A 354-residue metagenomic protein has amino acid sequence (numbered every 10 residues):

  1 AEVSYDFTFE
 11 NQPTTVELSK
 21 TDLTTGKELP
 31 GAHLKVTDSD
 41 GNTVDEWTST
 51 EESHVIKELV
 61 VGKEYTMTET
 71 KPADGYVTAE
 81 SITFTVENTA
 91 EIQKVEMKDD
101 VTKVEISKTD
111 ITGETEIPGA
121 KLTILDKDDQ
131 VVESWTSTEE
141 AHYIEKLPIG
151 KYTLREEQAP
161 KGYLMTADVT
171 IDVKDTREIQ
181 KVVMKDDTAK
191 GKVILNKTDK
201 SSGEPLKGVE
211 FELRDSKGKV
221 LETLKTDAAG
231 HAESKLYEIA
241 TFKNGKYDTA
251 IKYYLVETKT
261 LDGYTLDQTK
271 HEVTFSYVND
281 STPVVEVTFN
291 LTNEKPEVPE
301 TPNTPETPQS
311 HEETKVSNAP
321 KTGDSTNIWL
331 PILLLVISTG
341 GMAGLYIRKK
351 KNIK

Functional and structural regions predicted by a protein language model:
A1-K354: Solvent-exposed loop/turn and edge beta-strand elements of beta-rich ligand-binding domains
